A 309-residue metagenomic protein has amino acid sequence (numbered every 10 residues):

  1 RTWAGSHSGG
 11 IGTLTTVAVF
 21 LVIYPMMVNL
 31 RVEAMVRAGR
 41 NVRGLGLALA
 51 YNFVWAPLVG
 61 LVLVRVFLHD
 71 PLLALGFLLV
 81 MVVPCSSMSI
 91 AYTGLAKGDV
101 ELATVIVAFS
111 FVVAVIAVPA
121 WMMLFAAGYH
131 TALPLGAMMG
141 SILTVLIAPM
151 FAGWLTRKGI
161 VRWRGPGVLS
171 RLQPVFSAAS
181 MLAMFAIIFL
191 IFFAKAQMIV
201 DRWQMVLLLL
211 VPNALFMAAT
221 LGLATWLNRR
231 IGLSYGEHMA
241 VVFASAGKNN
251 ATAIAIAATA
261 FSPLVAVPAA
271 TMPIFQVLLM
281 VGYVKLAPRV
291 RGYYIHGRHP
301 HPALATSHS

Functional and structural regions predicted by a protein language model:
R1-S309: Alpha-helical transmembrane segments of multi-pass small-molecule/ion transporters
